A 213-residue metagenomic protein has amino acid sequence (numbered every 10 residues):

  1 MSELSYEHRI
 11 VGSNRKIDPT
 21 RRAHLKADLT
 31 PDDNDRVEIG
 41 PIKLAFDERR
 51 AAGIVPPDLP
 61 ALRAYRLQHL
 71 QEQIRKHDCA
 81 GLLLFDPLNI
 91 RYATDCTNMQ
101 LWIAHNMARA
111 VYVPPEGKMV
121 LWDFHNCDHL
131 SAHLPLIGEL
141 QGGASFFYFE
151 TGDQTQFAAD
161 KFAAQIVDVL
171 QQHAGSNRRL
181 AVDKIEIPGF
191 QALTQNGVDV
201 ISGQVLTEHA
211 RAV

Functional and structural regions predicted by a protein language model:
M1-V213: A composition/biophysics-driven feature that prefers long, compositionally simple stretches
